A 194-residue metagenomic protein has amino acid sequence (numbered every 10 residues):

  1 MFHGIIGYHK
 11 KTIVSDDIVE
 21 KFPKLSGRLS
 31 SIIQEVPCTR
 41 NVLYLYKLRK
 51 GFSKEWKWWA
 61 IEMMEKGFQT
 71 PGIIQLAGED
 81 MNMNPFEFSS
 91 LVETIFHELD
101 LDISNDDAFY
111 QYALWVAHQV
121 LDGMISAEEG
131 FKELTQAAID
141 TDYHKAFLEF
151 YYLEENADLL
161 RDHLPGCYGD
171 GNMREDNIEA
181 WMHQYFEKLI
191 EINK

Functional and structural regions predicted by a protein language model:
F2-K10, S15-K194: Acidic, Ser/Pro/Thr-rich low-complexity regulatory regions and the short amphipathic helical interaction modules they
